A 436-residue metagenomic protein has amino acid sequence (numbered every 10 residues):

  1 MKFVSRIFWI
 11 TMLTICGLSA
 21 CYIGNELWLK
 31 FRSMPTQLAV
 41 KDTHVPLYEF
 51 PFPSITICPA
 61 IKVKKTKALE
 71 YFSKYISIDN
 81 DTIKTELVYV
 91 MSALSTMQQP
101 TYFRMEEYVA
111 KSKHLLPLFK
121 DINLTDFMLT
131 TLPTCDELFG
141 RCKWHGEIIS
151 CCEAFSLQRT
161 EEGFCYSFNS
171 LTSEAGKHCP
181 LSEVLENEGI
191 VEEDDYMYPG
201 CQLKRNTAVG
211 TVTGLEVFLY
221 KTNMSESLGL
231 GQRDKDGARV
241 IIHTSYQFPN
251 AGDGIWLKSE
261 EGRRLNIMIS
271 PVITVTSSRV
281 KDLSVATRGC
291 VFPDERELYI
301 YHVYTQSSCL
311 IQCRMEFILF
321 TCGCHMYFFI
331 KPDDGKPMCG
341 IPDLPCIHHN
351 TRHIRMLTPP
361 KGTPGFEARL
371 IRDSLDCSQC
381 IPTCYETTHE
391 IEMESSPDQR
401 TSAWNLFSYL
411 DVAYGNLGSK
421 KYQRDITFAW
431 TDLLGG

Functional and structural regions predicted by a protein language model:
M1-F8, L38-H44, I78, N416-G436: Juxtamembrane membrane-interface segments at transmembrane-helix boundaries in membrane proteins
V4-S378, I391-S395: Long, solvent-exposed, non-transmembrane segments immediately flanking or lying between transmembrane helices
P382-Y385, H389-G435: Extracellular juxtamembrane "stalk/ectodomain stem" immediately N-terminal to a transmembrane helix in metazoan
